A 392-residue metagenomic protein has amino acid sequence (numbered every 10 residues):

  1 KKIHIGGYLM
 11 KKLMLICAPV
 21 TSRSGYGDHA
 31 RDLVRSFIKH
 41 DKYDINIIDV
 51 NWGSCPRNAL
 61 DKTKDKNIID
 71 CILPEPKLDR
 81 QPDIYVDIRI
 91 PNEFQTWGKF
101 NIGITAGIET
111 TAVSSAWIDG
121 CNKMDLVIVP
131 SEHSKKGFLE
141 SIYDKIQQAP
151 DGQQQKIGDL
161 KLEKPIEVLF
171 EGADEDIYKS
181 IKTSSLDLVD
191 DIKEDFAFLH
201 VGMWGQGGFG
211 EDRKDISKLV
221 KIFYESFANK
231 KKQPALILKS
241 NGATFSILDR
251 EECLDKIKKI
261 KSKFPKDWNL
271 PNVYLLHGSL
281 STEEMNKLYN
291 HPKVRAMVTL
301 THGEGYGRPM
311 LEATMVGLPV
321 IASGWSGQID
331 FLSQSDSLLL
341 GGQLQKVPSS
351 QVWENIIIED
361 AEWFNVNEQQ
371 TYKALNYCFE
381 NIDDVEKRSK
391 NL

Functional and structural regions predicted by a protein language model:
G7-D83, A235: N-terminal pre-catalytic "stem/leader" segment of glycosyltransferase-like enzymes
L15-C17, S54-L139: Extended catalytic core of nucleotide-activated donor transferases of GT-like folds
H29-R31, R35-S36, A173-E284: Conserved catalytic-core segment of nucleotide-activated headgroup transferases in glycan assembly
L126-S180: Donor nucleotide-sugar binding/catalytic pocket of nucleotide-sugar-dependent glycosyltransferases
K287-G305, M315-L318: Acidic donor-binding loop of glycosyltransferase active sites
G307-M310, W325: Short glycine/serine-rich donor-binding loops of glycosyltransferases
I329-Y377: Change "using UDP/GDP/dTDP sugars" to "using nucleotide sugars
Q370, N376-Y377, D384-L392: A short, well-ordered alpha-helix in the C-terminal region of glycosyltransferases
